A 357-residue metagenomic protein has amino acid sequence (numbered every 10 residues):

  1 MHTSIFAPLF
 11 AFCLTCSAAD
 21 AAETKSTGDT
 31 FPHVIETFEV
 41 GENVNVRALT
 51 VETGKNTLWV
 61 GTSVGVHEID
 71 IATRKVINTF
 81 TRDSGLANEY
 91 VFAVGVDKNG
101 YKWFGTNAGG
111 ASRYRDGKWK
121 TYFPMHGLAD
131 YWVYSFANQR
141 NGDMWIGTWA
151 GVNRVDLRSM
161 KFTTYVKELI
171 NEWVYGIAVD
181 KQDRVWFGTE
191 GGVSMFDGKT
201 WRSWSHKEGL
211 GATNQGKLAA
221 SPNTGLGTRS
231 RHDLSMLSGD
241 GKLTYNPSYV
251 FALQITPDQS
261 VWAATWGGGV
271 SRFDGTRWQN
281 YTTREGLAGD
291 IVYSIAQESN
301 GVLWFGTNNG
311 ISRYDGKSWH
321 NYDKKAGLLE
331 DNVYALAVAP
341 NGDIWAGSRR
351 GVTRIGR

Functional and structural regions predicted by a protein language model:
M1-A7: Bacterial N-terminal signal peptides that target proteins for export
H2, T15, Y245-N246: Intrinsically disordered, low-complexity segments
A7-T15: Bacterial N-terminal signal peptides
A19-R357: Carboxylate-rich, polar loop motifs that coordinate divalent cations or form catalytic acidic clusters
